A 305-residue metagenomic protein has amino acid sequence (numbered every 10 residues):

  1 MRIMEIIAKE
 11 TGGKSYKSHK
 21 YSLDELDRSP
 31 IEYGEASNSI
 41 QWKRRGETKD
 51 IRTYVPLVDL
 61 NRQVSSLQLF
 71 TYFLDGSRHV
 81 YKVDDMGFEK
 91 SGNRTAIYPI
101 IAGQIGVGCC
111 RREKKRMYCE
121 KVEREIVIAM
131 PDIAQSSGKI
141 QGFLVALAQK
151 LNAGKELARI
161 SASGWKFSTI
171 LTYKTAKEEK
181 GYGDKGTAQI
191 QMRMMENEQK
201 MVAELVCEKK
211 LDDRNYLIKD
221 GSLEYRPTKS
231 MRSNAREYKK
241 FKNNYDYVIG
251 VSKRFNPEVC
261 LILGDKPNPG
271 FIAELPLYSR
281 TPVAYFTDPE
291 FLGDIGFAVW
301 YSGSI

Functional and structural regions predicted by a protein language model:
M1-G46, D50-S65, V83-M86, E113-I305: Long, contiguous domain-sized segments
L69: Conserved catalytic motifs of the protein kinase core domain
Y72-L74: Short hydrophobic beta-strand that contains or immediately precedes a catalytic carboxylate
G76-K82: Short acidic, Gly/Ser-rich segments with clustered Asp/Glu that frequently serve as metal-coordination loops in enzyme
D84-R111, M231-A235: A short alpha/beta connector and helix-capping loop motif
